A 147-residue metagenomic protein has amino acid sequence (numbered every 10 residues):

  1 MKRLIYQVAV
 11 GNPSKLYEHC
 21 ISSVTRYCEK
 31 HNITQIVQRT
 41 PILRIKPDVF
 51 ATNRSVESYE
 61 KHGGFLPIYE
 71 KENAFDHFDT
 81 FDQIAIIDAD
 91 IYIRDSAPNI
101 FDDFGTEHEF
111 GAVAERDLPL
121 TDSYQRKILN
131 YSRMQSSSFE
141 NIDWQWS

Functional and structural regions predicted by a protein language model:
M1-S147: Glycosyltransferase catalytic domains, chiefly GT-A lineage
